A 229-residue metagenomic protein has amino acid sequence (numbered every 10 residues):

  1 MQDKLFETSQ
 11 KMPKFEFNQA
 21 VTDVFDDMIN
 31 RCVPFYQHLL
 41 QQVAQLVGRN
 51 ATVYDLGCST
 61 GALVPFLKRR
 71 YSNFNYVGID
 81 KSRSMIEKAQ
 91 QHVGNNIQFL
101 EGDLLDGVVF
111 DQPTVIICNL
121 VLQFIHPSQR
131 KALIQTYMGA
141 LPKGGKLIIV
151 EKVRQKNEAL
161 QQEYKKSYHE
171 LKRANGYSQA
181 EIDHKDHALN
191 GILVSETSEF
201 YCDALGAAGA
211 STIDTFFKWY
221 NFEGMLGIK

Functional and structural regions predicted by a protein language model:
K11-M12, Q19-Q37: Class I SAM-dependent methyltransferase Rossmann-like catalytic core, especially the SAM/SAH-binding loop
P34-A51: Conserved alpha-helix/loop element of class I SAM-dependent methyltransferases that forms part of the SAM/SAH-binding
Y54, G61-D106: Class I SAM-dependent methyltransferase SAM/SAH-binding core
I117: A conserved beta-strand element that flanks and buttresses the S-adenosyl-L-methionine
K131-K143: A short glycine-rich, Lys/Arg-flanked "PGG" loop and its adjoining helix->strand segment in the class I
G144-K152: Conserved beta-strand signature within the Rossmann-like core of class I S-adenosyl-L-methionine
V153-G206: C-terminal alpha-helical "lid/dimerization" subdomain adjacent to the S-adenosyl-L-methionine
D214-K229: Core SAM-dependent methyltransferase catalytic element
